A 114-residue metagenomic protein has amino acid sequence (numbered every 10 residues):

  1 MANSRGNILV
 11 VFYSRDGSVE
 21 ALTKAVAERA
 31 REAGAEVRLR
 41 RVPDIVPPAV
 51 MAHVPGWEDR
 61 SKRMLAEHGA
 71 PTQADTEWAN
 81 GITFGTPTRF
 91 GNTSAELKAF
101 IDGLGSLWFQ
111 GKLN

Functional and structural regions predicted by a protein language model:
M1-L113: N-terminal beta1-alpha1-beta2 submodule of the flavodoxin-like/Rossmannoid cofactor-binding fold
